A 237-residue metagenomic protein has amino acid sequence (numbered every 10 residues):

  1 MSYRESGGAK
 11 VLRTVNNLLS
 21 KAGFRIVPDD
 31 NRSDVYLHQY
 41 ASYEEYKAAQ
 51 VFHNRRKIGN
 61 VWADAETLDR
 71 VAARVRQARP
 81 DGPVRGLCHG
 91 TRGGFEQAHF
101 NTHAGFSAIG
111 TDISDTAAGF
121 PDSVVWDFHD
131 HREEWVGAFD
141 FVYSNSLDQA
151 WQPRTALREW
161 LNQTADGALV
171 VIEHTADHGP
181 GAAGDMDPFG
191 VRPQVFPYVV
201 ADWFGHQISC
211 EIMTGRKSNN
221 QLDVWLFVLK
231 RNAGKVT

Functional and structural regions predicted by a protein language model:
M1-E44, V224: Membrane-proximal basic amphipathic "stem/tether" segments
G23-P80: Class I SAM-dependent methyltransferase Rossmann-like catalytic core, especially the SAM/SAH-binding loop
R85-H131: Class I SAM-dependent methyltransferase SAM/SAH-binding core
H129-V142: A short acidic, Gly/Pro-enriched loop at the edge of an enzyme's catalytic core that lines a small-molecule cofactor
D140-P153: A short SAM/SAH-binding and catalytic strip from SAM-dependent methyltransferases
R154-L169: A short glycine-rich, Lys/Arg-flanked "PGG" loop and its adjoining helix->strand segment in the class I
D166-G179: Conserved beta-strand signature within the Rossmann-like core of class I S-adenosyl-L-methionine
D177, A182-E211: Conserved Class I S-adenosyl-L-methionine
